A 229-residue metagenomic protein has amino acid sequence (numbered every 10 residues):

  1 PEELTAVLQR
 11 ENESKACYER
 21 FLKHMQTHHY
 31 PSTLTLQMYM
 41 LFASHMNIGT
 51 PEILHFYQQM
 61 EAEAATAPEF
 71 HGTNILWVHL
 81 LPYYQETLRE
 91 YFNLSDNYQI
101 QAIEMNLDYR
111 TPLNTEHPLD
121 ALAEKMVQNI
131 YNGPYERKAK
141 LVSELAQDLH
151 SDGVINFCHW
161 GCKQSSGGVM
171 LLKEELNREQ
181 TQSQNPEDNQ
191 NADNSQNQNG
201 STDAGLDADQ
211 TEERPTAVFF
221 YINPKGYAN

Functional and structural regions predicted by a protein language model:
P1-N106, R110: A charged, amphipathic alpha-helical module
A6, E175, D209: Catalytic cores of glycan-processing enzymes that make or break glycosidic bonds
F21, F42, P112, E144 (+2 more regions): Generic signature of intrinsically disordered, low-complexity segments enriched in small/polar residues
Q58-M60, P82-Y83, S165, Q198-T202: Short amphipathic alpha-helical surface micro-motifs
E90-E104, T115-N129, P134-E187, A204 (+1 more regions): Hydrophobic alpha/beta core scaffold segments
P186-D203: Ser/Thr/Gly/Pro-rich low-complexity, disordered linker/stalk segments of secreted and cell-surface proteins
